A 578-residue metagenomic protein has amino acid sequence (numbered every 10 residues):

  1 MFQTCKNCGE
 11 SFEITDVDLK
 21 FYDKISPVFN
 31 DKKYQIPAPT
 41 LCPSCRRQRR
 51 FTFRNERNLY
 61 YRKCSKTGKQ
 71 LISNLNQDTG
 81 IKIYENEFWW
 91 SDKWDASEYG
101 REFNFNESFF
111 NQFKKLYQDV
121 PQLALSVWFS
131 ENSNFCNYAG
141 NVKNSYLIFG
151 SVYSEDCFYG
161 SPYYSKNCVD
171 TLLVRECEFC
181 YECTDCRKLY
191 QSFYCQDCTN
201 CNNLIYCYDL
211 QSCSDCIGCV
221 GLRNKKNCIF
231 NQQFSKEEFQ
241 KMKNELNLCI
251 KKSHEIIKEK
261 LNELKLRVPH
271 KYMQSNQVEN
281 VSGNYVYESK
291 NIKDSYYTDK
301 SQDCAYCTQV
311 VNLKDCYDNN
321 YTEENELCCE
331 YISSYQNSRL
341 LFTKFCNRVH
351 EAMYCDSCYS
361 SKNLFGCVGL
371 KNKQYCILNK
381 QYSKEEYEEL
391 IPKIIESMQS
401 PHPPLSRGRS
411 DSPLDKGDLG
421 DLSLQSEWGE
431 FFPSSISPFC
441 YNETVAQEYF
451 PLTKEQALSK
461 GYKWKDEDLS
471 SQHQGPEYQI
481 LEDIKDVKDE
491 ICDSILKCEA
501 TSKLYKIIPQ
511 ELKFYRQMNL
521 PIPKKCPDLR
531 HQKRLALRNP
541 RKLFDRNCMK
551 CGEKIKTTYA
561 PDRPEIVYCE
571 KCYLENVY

Functional and structural regions predicted by a protein language model:
M1-S400, L422-Y578: Long, distal/terminal scaffolding or interaction modules with repetitive or compositionally biased sequence
S406-G408, K416-G417: Glycine-biased, low-complexity coil/linker segments
